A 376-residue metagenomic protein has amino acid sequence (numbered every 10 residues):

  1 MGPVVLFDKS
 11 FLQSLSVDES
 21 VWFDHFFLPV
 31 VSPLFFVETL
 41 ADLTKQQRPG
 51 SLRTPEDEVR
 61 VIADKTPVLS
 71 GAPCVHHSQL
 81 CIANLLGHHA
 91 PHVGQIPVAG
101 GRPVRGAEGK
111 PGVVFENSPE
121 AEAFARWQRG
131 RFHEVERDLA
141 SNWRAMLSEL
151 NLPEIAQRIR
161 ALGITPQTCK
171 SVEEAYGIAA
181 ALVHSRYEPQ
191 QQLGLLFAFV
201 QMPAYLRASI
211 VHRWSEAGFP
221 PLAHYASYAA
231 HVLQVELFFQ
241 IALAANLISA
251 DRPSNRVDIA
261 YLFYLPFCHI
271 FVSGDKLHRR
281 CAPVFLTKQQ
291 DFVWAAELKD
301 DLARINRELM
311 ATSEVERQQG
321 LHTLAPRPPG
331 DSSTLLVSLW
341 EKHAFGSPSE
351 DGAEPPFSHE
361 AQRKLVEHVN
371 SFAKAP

Functional and structural regions predicted by a protein language model:
G2-F267, L277-P376: Active-site-proximal, substrate-binding regions of enzyme catalytic domains and RNA-binding/basic surfaces
G274: Conserved residues at the C-terminal ends of beta-strands
